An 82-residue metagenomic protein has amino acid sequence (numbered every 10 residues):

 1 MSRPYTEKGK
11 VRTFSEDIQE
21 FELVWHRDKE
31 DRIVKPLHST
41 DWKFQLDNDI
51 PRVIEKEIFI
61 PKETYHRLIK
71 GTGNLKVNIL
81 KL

Functional and structural regions predicted by a protein language model:
S2-R3, E57-I58: Domain-scale activation on soluble regions of proteins
R3-F14, N78-L82: Double-stranded beta-helix
G9-D28, R52, F59-E63: Conserved short histidine dyad/triad with adjacent acidic residue
E22-W25, E30-D31, I54-E55, L68-I69 (+1 more regions): A structural signal for the main folded, soluble domain(s) of proteins
D28-W42: Short, conserved beta-strand element in jelly-roll/cupin
V34, K43-P51, E63: Acidic, low-complexity, intrinsically disordered interaction modules
P61-L82: Ligand-binding loop in jelly-roll beta-barrel domains
